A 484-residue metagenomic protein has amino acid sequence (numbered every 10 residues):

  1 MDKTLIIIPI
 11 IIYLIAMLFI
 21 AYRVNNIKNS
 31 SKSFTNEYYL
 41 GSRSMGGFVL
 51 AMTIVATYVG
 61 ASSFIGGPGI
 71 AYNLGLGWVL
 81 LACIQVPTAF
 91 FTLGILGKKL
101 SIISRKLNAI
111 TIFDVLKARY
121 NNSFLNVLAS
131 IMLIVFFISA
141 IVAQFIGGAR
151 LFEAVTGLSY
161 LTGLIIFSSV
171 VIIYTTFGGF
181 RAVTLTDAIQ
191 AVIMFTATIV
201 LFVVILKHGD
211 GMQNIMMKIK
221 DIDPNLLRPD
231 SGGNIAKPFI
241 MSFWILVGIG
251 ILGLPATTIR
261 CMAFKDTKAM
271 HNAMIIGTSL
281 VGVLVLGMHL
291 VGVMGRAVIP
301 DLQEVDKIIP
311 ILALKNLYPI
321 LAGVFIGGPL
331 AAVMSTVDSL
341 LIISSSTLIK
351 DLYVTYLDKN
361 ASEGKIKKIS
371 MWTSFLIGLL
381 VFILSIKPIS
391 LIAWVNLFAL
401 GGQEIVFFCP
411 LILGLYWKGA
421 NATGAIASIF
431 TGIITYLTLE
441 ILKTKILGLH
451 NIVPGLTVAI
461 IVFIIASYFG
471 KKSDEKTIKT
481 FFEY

Functional and structural regions predicted by a protein language model:
M1-Y484: Membrane-embedded helix-loop-helix hairpins and adjacent transmembrane boundary segments in multi-pass transporters
